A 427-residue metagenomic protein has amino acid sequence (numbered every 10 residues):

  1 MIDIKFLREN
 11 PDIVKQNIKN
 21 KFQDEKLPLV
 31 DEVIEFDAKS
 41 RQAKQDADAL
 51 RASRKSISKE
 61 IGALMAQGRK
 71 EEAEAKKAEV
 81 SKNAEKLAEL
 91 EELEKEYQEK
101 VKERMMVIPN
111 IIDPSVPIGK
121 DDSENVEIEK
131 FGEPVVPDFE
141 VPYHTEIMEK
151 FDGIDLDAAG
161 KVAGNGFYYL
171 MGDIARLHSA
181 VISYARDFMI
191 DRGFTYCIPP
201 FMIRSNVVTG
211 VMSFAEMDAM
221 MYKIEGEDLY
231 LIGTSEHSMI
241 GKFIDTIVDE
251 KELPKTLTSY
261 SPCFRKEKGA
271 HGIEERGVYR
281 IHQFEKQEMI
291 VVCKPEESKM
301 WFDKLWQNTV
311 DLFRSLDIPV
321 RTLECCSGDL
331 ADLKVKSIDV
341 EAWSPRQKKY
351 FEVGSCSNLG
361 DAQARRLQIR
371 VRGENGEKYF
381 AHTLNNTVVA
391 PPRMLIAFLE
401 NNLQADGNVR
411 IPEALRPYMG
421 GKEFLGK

Functional and structural regions predicted by a protein language model:
M1-P134, E149, G153: N-terminal alpha-helical targeting/anchoring segments
L27, K130-K427: TRNA-recognition modules of translation machinery and tRNA-sensing kinases, especially anticodon-binding
